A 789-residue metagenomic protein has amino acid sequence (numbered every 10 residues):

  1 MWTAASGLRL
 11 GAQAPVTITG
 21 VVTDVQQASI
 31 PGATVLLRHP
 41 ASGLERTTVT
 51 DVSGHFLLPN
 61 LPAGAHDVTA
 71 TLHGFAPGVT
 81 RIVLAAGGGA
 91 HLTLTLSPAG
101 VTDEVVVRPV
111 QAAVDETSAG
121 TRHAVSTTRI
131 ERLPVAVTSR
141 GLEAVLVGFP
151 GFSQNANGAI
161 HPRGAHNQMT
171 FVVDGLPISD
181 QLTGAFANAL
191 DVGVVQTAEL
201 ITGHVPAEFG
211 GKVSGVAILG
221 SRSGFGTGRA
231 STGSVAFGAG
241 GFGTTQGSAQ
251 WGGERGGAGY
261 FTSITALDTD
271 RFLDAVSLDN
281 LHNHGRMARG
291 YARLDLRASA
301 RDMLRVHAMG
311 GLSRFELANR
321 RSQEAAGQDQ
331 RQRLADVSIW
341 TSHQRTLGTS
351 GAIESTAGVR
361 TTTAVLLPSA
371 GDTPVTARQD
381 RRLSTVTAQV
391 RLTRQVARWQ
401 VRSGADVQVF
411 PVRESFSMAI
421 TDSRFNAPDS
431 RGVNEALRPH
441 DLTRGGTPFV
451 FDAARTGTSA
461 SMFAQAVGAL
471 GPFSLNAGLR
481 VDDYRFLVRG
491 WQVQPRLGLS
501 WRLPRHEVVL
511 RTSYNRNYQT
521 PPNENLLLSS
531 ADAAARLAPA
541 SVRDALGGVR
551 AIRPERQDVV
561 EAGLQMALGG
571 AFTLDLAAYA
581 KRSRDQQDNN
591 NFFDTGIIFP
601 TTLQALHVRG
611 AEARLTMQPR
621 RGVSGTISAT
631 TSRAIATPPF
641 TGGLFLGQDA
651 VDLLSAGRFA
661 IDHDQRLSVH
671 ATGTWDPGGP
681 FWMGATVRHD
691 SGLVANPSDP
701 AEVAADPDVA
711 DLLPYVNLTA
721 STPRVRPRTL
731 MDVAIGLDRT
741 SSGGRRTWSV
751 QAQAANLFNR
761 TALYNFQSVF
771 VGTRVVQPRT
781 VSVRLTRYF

Functional and structural regions predicted by a protein language model:
W2, G7-H123, A136, P177-S179 (+1 more regions): Periplasm-facing N-terminal accessory domains of Gram-negative outer-membrane beta-barrel systems
F75-A76, T80-T93, V101-A207, G211-F225 (+3 more regions): Periplasmic N-terminal accessory/gating domains of Gram-negative outer-membrane beta-barrel systems
A239-D268, L278-F315, R331-A352, A397 (+2 more regions): Transmembrane beta-barrel wall of Gram-negative outer-membrane proteins
D295-S313, R333-L487, D575, T626: Face-selective signature of the C-terminal outer-membrane beta-barrel domain
R314, R321, T363, L487 (+7 more regions): Surface-exposed extracellular loop regions of Gram-negative outer-membrane beta-barrel proteins, predominantly
E354-G358, A364-L366, D544, G548-T602 (+4 more regions): Membrane-embedded beta-barrel scaffold of Gram-negative outer-membrane proteins
A469-S474, D575-R582, T601-D699: Gram-negative outer-membrane beta-barrel transporters
P680, R688-D711, V725-L730, G736-F789: C-terminal beta-signal and adjacent terminal beta-strands/loops of Gram-negative outer-membrane beta-barrel proteins
